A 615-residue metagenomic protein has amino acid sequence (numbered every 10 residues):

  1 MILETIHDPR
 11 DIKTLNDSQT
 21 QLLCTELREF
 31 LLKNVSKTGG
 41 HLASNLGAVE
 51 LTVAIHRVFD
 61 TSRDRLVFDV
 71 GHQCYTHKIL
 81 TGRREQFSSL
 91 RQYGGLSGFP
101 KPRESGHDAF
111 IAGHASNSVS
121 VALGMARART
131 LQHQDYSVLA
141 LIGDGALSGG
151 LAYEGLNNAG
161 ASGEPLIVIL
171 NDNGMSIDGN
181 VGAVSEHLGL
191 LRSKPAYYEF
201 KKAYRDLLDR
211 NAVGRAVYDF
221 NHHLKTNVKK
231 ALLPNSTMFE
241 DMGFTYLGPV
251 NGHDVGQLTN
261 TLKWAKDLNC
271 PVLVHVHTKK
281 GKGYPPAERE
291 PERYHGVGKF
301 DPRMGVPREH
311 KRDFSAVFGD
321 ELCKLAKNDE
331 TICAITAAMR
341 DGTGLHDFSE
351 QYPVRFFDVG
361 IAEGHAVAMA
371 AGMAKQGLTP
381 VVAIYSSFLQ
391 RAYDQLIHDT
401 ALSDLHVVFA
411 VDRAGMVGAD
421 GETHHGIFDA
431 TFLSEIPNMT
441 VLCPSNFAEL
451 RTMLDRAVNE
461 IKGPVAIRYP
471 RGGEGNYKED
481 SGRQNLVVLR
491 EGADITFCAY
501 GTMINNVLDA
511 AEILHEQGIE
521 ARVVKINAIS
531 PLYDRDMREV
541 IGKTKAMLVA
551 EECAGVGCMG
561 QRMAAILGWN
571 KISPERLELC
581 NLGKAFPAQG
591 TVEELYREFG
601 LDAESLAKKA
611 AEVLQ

Functional and structural regions predicted by a protein language model:
M1-T81, M238-L258, V272-V276: N-terminal amphipathic, basic-rich helices that act as targeting or association modules
H41-S162, I332, T336-A337, L345-H346: Cofactor-binding active-site loop characterized by glycine-rich and histidine/acidic residues
S89-V121, L131-D135, A161-R293, G305-E350 (+8 more regions): Thiamine diphosphate
V138, I142-G155, G344, F356 (+3 more regions): Extended, hydrophobic alpha-helical segments in both membrane/secreted and soluble proteins
R293-F300: A solvent-exposed, charged loop/short amphipathic helix patch at secondary-structure junctions
L454-R456: Solvent-exposed alpha-helical segments and adjacent loops that form catalytic or protein-interaction surfaces
